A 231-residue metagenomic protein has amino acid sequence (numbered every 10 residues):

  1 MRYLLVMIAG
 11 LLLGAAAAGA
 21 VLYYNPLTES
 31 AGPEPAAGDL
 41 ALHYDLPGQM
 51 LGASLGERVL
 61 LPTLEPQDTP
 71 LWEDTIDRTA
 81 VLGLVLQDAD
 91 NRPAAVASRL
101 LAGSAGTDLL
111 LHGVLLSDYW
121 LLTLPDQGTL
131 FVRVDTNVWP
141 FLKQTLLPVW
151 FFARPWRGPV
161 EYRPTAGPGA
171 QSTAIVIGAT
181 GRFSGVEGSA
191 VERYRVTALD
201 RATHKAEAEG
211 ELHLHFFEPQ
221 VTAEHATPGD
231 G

Functional and structural regions predicted by a protein language model:
M1-P168, E224-G231: Extracellular or lumenal secretory-pathway regions
L115-S117, G169, K205-E211: A general secondary-structure signal for short beta-strands and their flanking turns/coil in non-transmembrane regions
T123-L130, I177-G188, P219: A short, structured loop/turn motif at beta-sheet edges
P125, D135, I177, R193 (+1 more regions): A structural detector for beta-sheet-dominated domains
Y162-T180: Short acidic, Pro/Gly- and aromatic-enriched capping/linker segments at domain boundaries
T173, V186-R195: Short hydrophobic alpha-helical segments that form membrane-spanning helices or hydrophobic packing faces of helical
R195-R201, K205-A206, P228-G231: Acidic, serine/threonine-rich low-complexity disordered tracts
A208-G231: Extracytoplasmic/luminal low-complexity segments enriched in Pro/Gly and acidic/polar residues that act as flexible
